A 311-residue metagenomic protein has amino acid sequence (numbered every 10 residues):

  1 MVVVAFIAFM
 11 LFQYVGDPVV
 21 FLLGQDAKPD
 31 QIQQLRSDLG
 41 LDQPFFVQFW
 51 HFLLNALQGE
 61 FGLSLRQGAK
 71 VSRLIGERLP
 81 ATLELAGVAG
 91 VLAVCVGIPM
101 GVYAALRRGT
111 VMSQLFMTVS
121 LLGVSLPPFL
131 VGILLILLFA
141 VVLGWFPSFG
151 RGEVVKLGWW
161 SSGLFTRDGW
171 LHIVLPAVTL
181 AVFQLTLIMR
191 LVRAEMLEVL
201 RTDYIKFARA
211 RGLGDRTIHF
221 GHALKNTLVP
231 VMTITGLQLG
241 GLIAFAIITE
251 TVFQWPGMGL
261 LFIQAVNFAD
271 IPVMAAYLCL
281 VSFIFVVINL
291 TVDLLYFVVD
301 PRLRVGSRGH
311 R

Functional and structural regions predicted by a protein language model:
M1-V2, L79-M112, P128, V141 (+1 more regions): Alpha-helical transmembrane segments of integral membrane proteins, especially multi-pass inner/plasma-membrane
V2-W50, L143-F165: Hydrophobic alpha-helical transmembrane segments of membrane transport/permease proteins and related membrane-embedded
I7-V15, Q43, H51-L54, V119-G150 (+2 more regions): Membrane-water interface segments at the C-terminal ends of transmembrane alpha-helices in multi-pass inner-membrane
A27-E60, I205, Q254-A265: Short hydrophobic, aromatic-rich alpha-helical segments embedded in or entering the lipid bilayer of multi-pass
S37-F45, G62-V71, E153-I173, V266-P272: Membrane-interfacial helix-loop-helix junctions in multi-pass membrane proteins
D42-I98: An internal, D/E-rich "acidic patch" concept
P44, Q48, F52, K70 (+11 more regions): Amphipathic alpha-helical recognition patches that constitute DNA-binding helices
